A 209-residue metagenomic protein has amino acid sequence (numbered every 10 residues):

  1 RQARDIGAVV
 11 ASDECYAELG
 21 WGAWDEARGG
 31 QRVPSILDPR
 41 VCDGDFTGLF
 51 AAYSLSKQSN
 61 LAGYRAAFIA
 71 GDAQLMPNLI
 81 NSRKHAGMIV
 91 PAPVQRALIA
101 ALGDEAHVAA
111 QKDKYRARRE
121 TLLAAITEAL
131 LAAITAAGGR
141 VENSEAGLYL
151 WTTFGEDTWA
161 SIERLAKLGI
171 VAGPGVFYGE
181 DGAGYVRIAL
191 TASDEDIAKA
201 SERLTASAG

Functional and structural regions predicted by a protein language model:
R1-G209: PLP-dependent class I/II
